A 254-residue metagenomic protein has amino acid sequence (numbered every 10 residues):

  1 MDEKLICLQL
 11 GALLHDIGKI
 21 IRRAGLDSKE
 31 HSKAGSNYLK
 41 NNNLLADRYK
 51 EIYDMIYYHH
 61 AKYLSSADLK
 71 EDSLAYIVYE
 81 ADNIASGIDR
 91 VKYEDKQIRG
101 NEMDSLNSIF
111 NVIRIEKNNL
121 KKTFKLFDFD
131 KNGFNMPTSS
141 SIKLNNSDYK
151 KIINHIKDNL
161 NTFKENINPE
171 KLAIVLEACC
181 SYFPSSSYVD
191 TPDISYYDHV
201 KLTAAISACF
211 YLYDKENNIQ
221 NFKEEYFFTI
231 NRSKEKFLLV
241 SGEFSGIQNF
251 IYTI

Functional and structural regions predicted by a protein language model:
M1-L144, K150-K151, S181-V189, Y252-I254: Divalent metal-dependent catalytic cores for phosphoryl transfer on phosphate-bearing substrates
S141-N249: Low-complexity, highly charged intrinsically disordered N-terminal segments that act as targeting/localization
